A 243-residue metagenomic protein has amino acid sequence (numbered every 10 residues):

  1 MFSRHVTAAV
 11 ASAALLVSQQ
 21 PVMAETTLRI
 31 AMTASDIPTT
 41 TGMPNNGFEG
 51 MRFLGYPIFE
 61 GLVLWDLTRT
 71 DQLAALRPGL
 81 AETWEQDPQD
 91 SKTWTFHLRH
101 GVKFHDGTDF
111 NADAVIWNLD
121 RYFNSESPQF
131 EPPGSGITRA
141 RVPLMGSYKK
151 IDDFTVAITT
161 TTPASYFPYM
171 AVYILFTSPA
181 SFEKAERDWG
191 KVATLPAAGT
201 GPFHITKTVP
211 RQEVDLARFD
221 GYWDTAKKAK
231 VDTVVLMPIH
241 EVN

Functional and structural regions predicted by a protein language model:
M1-A9: Bacterial N-terminal signal peptides that target proteins for export
A8-S18: Bacterial N-terminal signal peptides
Q19-A24: Sec/Tat signal peptide C-region and signal peptidase I cleavage site
T26-A34, E82, T93-T95, V115-N118 (+4 more regions): Short, well-ordered beta-strand elements
M32-Q89, P196-T200: N-terminal lobe/hinge region of extracytoplasmic solute-binding protein
D66-D71, V172-A229, T233, E241-N243: Gly/Pro-rich hinge or "lid" segments in bacterial periplasmic/extracellular proteins
T83-Q129, A157: Aromatic- and charge-enriched surface segment that lines or borders ligand/interaction sites
H97, I116, P132-E183, K207-V209: Surface-exposed binding/hinge segments that line and control ligand-binding clefts or catalytic entry sites
